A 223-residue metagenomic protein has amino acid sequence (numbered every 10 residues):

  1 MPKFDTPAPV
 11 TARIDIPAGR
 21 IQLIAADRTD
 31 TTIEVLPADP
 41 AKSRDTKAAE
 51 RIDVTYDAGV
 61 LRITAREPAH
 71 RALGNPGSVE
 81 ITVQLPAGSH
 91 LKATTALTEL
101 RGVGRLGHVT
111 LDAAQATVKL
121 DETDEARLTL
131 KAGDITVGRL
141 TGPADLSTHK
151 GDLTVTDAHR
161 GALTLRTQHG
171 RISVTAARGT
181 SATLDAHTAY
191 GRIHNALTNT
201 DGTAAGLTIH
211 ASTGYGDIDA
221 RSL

Functional and structural regions predicted by a protein language model:
M1-K47, A69-T82, I193-T203: Short acidic/polar N-terminal linker immediately downstream of export determinants
P2-D5, R51-E125, D134-V137, A204-G214 (+1 more regions): Right-handed parallel beta-helix
A8, D27, L85-A87, E122 (+2 more regions): Short loop/turn positions at the edges of beta-strands in beta-sheet-rich folds
T11, D30-T32, R51, H90 (+4 more regions): Exposed beta-strand and adjacent loop surfaces of beta-rich binding modules that mediate intermolecular recognition
I14, A93, L111, L146 (+1 more regions): Active-site alpha-helical segments that house and flank conserved acidic catalytic motifs for diphosphate chemistry
P17, A26, L36, R66 (+11 more regions): Surface loops and adjacent helix of pleckstrin homology
G138-L223: Short, surface-exposed interaction patches in beta-rich subdomains that mediate adhesion/assembly near membranes
